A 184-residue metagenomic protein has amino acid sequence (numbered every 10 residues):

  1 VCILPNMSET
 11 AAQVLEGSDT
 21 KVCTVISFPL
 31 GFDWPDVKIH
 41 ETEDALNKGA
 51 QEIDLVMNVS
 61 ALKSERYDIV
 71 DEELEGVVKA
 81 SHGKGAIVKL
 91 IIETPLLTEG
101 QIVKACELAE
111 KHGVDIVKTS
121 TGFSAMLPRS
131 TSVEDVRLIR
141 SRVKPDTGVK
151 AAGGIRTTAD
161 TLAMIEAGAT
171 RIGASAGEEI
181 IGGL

Functional and structural regions predicted by a protein language model:
N6-V149, T157-L184: Alpha/beta enzyme core
